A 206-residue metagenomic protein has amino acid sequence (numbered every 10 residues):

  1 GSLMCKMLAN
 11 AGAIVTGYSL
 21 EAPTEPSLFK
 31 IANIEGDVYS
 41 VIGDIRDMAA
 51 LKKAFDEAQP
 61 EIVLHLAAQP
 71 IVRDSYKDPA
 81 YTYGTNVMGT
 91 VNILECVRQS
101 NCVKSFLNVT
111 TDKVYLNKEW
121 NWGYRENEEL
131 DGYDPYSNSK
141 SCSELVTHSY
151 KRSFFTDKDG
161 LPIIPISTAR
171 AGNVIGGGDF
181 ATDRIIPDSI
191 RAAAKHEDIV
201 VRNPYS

Functional and structural regions predicted by a protein language model:
G1-A171, I175: N-terminal Rossmann-like NAD(P)+-binding domain of SDR-like oxidoreductases, especially those catalyzing
G43, G177, P204-S206: Structured loop/turn residues at secondary-structure junctions
S100, S141, P162, I175-P187 (+2 more regions): Glycine/proline-rich active-site loop of Rossmann-fold NAD(P)-dependent oxidoreductases
R170-G172, R202-S206: Short linear capping/connector segments at secondary-structure termini
I190-A194: Activation segment of eukaryotic-like protein kinases
